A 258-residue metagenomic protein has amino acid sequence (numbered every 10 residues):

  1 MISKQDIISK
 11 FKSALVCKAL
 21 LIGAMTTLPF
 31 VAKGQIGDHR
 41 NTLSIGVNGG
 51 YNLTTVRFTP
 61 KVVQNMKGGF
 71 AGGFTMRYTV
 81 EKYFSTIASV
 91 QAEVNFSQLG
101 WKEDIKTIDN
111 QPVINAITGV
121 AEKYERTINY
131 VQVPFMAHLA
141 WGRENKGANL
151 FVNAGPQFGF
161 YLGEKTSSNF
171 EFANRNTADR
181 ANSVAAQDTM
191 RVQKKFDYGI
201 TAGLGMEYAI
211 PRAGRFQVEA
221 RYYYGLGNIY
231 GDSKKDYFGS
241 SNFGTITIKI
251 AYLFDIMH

Functional and structural regions predicted by a protein language model:
M1-R40, N48, I250-H258: Bacterial Sec-dependent N-terminal signal peptides
K33-R77, Q193, D255: Short glycine/proline- and aromatic-enriched beta-strand/turn motifs that initiate or cap beta-hairpins
G34-T42, E81-A88, G142-N149, I210-R215 (+1 more regions): Short loop/turn motifs that connect adjacent beta-strands in outer-membrane beta-barrel proteins
V47-Y51, G72-Y78, F96, V133-W141 (+4 more regions): Residues on the lipid-exposed face of transmembrane beta-strands in outer-membrane beta-barrel proteins
T55-K67, L99-V131, Y161-D197, N228-T245: Extracellular/periplasm-exposed beta-strand and loop segments of Gram-negative cell-envelope proteins, dominated by
K67-G73, I87-S89, I128-P134, N149-F151 (+2 more regions): Transmembrane beta-barrel architecture of outer-membrane proteins
S97, W101, I128-N129, A140-F151 (+3 more regions): Acidic/histidine-enriched, beta-strand-rich ligand/metal-binding domains
L99, D197, A202-H258: Predominantly the C-terminal beta-signal and adjacent terminal strand-loop region of outer-membrane beta-barrel
